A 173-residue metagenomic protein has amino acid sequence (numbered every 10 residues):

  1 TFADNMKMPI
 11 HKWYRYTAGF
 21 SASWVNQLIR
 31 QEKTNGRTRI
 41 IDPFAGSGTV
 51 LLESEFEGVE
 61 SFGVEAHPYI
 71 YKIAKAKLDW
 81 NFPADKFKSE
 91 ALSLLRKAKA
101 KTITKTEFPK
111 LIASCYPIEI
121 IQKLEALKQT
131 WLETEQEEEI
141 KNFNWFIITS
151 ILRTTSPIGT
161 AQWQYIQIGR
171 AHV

Functional and structural regions predicted by a protein language model:
T1-D4, G46, P157, G169-V173: Short intrinsically disordered, low-complexity coil segments enriched in acidic
T1-N35: S-adenosyl-L-methionine
G36-G46: Conserved class I S-adenosyl-L-methionine
S47-V59: Conserved SAM-binding loop of SAM-dependent methyltransferases across substrates and taxa, primarily the Class I
F56, E60-H172: Class I S-adenosyl-L-methionine-dependent methyltransferase module
